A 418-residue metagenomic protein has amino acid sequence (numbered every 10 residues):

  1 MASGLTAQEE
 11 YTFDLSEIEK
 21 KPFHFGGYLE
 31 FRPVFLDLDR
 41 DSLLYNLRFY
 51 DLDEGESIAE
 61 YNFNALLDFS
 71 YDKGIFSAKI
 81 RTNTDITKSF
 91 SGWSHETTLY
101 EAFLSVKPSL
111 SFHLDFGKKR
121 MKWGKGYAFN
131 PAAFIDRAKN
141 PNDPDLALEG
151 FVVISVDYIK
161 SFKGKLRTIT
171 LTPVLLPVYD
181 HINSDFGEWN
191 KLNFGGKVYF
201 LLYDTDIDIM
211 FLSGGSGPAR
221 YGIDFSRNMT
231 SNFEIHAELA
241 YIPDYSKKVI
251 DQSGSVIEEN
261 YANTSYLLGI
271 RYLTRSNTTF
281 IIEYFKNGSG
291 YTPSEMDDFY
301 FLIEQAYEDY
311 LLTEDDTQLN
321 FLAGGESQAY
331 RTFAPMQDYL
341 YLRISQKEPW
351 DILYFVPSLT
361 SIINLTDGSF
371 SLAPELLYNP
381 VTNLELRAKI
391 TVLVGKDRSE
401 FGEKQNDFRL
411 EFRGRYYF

Functional and structural regions predicted by a protein language model:
F13-N46, F76-I80, I169-P173, P357: Transmembrane beta-strand segments of Gram-negative outer membrane beta-barrel proteins
F31-D37, K73-S77, T84-K88, K118-K122 (+10 more regions): Transmembrane beta-strands of outer-membrane beta-barrel pores
L44, E234-K347, L359-S361, F401-E403: Extracellular/periplasmic loop regions
Y50-G55, T87-F90, A138-N142, H181-S184 (+4 more regions): Extracellular loop and loop/strand-boundary signature of outer-membrane beta-barrel proteins
S57-F63, H95-Y100, L148-V152, N190-F194 (+5 more regions): Residues that define the transmembrane beta-barrel architecture of outer-membrane proteins
F63, D68-L176, F200, G395: Outer membrane beta-barrel
G74-I80, S111-L114, K163-I169, L202-I209 (+4 more regions): Repeated loop/turn-to-beta-strand initiation elements of outer-membrane beta-barrel proteins
V156, L342-I344, Q405-F418: Outer-membrane beta-barrel "beta-signal"
